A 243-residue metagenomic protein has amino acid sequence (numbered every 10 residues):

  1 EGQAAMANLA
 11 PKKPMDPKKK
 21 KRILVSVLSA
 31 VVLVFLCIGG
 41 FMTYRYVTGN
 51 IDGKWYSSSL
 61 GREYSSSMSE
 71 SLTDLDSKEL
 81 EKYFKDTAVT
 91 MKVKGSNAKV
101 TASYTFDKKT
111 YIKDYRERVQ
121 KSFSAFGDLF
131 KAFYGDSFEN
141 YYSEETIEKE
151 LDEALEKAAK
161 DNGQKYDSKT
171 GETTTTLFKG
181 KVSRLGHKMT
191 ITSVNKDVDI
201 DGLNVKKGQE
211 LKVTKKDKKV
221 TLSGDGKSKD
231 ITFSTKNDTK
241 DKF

Functional and structural regions predicted by a protein language model:
E1-V25, A30, V34-F35: Intrinsically disordered, low-complexity cytosolic tails and juxtamembrane linkers of membrane/envelope proteins
K12, K20, K78-L80, Y111: A generic signature of intrinsically disordered, low-complexity regions enriched in glycine/proline and charged/polar
L33-T43: Hydrophobic alpha-helical membrane-insertion segments, chiefly the h-region of N-terminal signal peptides
F41, L75-S77, Y166-S168: Residue-level detector of functional hotspots within protein domains
F41-Y56, G95: N-terminal helix-cap/turn-to-beta initiation motif at the start of protein domains
G49-E79: Tryptophan-anchored aromatic micro-motifs
L60-S69, E81-D241: Contiguous, well-ordered beta-strand patches that form the walls/edges of small beta-barrel/beta-sandwich domains
